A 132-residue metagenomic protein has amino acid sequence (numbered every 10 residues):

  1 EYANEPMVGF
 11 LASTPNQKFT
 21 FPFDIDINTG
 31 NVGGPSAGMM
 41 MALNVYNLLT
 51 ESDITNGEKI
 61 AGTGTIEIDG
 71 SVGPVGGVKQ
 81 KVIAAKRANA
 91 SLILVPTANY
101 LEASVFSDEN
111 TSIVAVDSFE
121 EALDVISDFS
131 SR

Functional and structural regions predicted by a protein language model:
E1-G62, I68-K79, I83-R132: C-terminal recognition in membrane/secretory proteostasis and scaffolding
